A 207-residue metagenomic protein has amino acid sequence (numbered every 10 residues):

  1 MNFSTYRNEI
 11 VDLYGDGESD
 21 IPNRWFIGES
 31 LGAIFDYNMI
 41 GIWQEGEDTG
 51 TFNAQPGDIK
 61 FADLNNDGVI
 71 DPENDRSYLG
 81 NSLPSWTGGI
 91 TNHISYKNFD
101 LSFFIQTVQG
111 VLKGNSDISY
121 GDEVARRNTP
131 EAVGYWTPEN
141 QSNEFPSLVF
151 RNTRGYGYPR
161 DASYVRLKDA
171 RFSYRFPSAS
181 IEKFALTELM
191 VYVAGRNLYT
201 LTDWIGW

Functional and structural regions predicted by a protein language model:
M1, F103, V191-V193: Membrane-embedded beta-strand positions of outer-membrane beta-barrel proteins
N2-S82, R196, L201-G206: Conserved small-residue
F3-E9, Y96-N98, T107-V111, D169 (+2 more regions): Transmembrane beta-strands of outer-membrane beta-barrel pores
P22-I34, N74, Y78-G89, H93 (+2 more regions): C-terminal extracellular loops and terminal segments of Gram-negative outer membrane beta-barrel proteins
S85, S95-N98, L186-E188, A194: Short, well-ordered loop/turn elements at secondary-structure boundaries
W86-N92, F99, L167-F172: Hydrophobic, lipid-facing positions within transmembrane beta-strands of outer-membrane proteins
G88-I90, L189, L201: Residue-level marker for the onset of beta-strands and adjacent loop->beta junctions in well-ordered domains
V108-R196: Extracytoplasmic gating/loop element in the C-terminal half of outer-membrane beta-barrel translocons and assembly
